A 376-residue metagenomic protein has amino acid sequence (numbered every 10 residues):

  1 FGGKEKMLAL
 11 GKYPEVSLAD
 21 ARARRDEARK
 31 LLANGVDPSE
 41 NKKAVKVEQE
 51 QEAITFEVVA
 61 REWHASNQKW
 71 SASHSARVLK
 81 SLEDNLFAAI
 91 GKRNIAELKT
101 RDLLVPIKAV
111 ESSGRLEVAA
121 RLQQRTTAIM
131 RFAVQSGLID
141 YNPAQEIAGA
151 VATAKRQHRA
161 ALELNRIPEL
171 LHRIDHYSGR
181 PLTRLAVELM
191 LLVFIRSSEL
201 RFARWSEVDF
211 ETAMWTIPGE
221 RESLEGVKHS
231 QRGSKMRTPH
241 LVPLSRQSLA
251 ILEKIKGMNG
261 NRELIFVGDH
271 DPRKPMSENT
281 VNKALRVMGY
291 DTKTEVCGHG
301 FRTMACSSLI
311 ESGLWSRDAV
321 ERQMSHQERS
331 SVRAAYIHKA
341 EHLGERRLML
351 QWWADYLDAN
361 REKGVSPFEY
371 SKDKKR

Functional and structural regions predicted by a protein language model:
F1-L8, A33-E40, E50-S113, I129-F132 (+2 more regions): Basic/aromatic-enriched alpha-helical hairpins
K30-K43, E97-R101, R131-A154, P218 (+1 more regions): Short, charged hinge/linker segments at domain and secondary-structure junctions
E50-E57, R93-R101, L138-N142, T153-H172 (+4 more regions): DNA breakage-rejoining catalytic core of tyrosine-based enzymes
W70, V110-R125, Q135-A203, F210-E211 (+4 more regions): Basic, Lys/Arg- and aromatic-enriched nucleic-acid-binding interface segment
Y141, E207-M214, T294-E295, L314-I337 (+1 more regions): Short, polar N-cap/turn motifs at the start of nucleic acid-interacting alpha helices
Q145-A152, F202-K254, E328-S331: Conserved tyrosine-mediated DNA breakage-rejoining catalytic core shared by Y-recombinases
T153, A161, I217-E225, L249 (+1 more regions): Catalytic-site neighborhood detector that most strongly recognizes the C-terminal catalytic loop/helix of tyrosine
P168, H172-R184, V193, V242 (+4 more regions): Short, basic (Lys/Arg/His-rich) helix/loop patches that form interaction surfaces in the mid-to-C-terminal regions
